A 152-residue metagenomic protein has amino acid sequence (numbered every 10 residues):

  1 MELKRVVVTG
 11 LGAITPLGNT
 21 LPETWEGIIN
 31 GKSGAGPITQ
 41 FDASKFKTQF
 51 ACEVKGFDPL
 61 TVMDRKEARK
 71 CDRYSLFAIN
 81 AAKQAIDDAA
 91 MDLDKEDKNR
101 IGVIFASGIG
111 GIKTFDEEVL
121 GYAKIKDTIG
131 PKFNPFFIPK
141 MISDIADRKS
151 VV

Functional and structural regions predicted by a protein language model:
M1-V152: Conserved "HGTGT" condensation-loop signature of ketosynthase/thiolase-family condensing enzymes that catalyze
